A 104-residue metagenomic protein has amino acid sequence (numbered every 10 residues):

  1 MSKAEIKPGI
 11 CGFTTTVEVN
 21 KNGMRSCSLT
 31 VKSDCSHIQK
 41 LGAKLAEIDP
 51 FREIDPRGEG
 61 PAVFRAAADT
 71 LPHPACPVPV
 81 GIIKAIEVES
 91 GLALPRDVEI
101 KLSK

Functional and structural regions predicted by a protein language model:
M1-C27: Short, charged/polar N-terminal "headpieces" of proteins
S2, P72-S103: Short, compact, well-ordered microdomains
A4, V17, V63, E99-L102: Generic preference for hydrophobic/aromatic residues in regular secondary structure cores
I10, S33-C35, I86: Glycine-rich beta-alpha junction loops
T14-T16, T30, T70, I86: Residue-identity detector for threonine
G23, C27-V80, A93: Active-site- and interface-proximal helix/loop "cap" or "latch" segments in soluble metabolic and energy-transducing
